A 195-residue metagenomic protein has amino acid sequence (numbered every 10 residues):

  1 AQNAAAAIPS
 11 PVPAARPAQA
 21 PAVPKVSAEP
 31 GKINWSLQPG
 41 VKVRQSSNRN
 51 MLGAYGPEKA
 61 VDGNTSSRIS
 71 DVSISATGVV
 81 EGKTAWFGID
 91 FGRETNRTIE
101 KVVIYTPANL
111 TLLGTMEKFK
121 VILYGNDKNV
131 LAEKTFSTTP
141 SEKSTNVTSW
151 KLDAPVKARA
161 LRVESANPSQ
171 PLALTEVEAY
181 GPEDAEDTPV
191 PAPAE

Functional and structural regions predicted by a protein language model:
A1-Q2: Sec-dependent N-terminal signal peptides
A5-R97, P107-G114, E133-S144, P171 (+1 more regions): Disordered, acidic Ser/Thr/Pro-rich linker "stalks" and the adjacent N-terminal cap of the next globular domain
A85-F87, E100, E117-F119, R159: Short beta-strand/loop motifs in extracellular/secreted proteins, especially within beta-sandwich accessory domains
D90-R93, L152, S165: Hydrophobic residues in beta-strands and at strand termini
V102, V121, V177-A179: Extracellular beta-strand elements of beta-rich domains used for carbohydrate recognition/degradation or cell-matrix
L112-K128: Short, surface-exposed beta-strand/strand-loop-strand elements in extracellular ectodomains
T145-R159: Short, surface-exposed tryptophan/glycine-enriched loops that mediate extracellular molecular recognition
V163-Q170: Short beta-strand-plus-loop segments that form exposed binding edges in beta-rich domains
